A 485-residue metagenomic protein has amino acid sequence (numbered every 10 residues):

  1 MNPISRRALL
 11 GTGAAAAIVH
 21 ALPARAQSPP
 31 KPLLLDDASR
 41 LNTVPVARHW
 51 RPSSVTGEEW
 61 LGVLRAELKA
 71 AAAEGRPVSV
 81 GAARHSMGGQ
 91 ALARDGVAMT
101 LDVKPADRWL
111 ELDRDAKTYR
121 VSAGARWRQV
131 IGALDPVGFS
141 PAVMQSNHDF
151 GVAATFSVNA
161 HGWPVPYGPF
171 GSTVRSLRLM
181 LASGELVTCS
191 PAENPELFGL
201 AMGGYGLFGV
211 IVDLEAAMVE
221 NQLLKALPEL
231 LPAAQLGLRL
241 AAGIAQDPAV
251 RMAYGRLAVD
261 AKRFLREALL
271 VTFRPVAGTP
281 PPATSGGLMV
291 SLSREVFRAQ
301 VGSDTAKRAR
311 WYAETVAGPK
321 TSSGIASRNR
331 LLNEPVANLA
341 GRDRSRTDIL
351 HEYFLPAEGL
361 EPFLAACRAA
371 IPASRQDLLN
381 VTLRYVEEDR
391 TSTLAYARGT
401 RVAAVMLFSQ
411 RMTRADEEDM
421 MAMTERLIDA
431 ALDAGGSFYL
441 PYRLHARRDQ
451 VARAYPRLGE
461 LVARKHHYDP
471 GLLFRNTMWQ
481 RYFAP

Functional and structural regions predicted by a protein language model:
N2-P485: Noncatalytic alpha-helical scaffold of FAD-dependent oxidoreductases
